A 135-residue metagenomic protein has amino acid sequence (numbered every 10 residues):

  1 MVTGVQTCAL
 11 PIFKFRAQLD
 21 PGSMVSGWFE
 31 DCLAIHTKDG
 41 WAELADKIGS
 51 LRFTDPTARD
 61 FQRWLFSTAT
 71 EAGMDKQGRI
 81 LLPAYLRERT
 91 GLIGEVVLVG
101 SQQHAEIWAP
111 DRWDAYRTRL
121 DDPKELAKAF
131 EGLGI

Functional and structural regions predicted by a protein language model:
M1-C8: Single conserved hydrophobic/aromatic residue that forms the stacking wall/gate of nucleotide- or nucleobase-binding
F15-E71, K76, Y85-I135: Flexible "stalk/tail and boundary" regions
